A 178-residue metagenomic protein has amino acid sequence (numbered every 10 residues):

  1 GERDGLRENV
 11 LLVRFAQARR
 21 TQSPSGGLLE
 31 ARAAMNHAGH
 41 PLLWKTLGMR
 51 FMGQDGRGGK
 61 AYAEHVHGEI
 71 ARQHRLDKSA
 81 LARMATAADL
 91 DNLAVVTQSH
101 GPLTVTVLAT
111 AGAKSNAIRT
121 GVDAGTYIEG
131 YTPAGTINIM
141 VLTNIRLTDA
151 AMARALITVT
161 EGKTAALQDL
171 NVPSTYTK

Functional and structural regions predicted by a protein language model:
G1-K178: Alpha/propeptide regions of enzymes that mature by internal proteolysis
